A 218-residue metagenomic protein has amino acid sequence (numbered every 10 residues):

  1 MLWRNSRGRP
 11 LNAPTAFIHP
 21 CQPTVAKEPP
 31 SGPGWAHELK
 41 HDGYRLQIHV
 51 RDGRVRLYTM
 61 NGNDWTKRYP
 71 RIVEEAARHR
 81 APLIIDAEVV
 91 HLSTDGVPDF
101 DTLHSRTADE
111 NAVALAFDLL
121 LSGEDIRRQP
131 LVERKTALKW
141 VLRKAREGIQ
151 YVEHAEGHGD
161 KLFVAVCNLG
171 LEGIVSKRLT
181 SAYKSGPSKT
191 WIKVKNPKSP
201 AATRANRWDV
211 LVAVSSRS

Functional and structural regions predicted by a protein language model:
M1-S218: Catalytic cores of nucleic-acid ligases and guanylyltransferases
